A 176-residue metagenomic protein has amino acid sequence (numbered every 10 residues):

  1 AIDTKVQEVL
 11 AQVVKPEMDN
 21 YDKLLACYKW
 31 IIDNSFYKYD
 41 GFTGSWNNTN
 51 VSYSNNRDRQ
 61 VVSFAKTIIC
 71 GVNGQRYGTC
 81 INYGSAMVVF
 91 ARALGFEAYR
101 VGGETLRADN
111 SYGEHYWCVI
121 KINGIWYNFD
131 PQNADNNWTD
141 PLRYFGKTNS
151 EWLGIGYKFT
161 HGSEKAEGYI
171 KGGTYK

Functional and structural regions predicted by a protein language model:
I2-V72, K171: Secondary-structure boundary elements
L10, S35, F64, G71-G74 (+4 more regions): Functionally constrained cores in energy, signaling, and assembly domains
N20-C27, I31, R76-A91: Active-site nucleophilic cysteine motif
D22, Q75, G113, Y157-E164: Generic structural microfeature
Y28, I32, I81, R92 (+3 more regions): Residue-level recognition of well-ordered secondary-structure positions
I81-W152: Hydrophobic/aromatic-rich core segments of domains that either
T139-K176: Low-complexity, Gly/Ser/Thr/Pro-rich intrinsically disordered linker/tail segments
